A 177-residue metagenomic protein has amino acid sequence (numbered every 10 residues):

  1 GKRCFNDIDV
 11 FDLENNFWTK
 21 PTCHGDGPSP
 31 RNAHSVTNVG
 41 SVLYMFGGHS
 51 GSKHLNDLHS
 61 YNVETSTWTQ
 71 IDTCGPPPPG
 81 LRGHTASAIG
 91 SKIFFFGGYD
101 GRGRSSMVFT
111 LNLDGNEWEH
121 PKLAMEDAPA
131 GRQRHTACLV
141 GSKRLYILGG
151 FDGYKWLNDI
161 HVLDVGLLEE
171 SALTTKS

Functional and structural regions predicted by a protein language model:
G1-S177: Kelch-like beta-propeller repeat domains
